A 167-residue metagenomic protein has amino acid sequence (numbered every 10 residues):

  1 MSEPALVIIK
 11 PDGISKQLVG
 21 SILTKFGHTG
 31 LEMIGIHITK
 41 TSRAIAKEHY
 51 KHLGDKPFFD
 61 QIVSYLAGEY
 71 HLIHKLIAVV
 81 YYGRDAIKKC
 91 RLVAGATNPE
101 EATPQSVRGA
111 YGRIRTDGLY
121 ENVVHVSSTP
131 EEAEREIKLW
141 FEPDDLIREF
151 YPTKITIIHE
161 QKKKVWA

Functional and structural regions predicted by a protein language model:
M1-A167: Non-catalytic terminal and connector segments of soluble metabolic enzymes
